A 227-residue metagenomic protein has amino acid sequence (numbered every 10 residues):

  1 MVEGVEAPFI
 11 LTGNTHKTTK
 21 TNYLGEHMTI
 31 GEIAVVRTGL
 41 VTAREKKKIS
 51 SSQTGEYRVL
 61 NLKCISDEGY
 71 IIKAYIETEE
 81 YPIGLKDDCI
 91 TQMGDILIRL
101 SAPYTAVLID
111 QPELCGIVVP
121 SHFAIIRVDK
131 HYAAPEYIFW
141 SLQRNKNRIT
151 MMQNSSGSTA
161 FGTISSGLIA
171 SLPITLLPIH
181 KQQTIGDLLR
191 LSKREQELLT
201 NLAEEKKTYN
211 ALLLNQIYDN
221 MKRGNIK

Functional and structural regions predicted by a protein language model:
V5-S50, L176-K227: Non-catalytic DNA-recognition/assembly elements of restriction-modification systems
G31-K48, I65-M93: Sequence-specific dsDNA recognition surfaces
K48-Y57, I76-E77, C89-T91, I109-S121: Short, surface-exposed loop/turn microsegments at beta-strand edges and helix-strand junctions
R58-N61, T91, L97-R99: Short hydrophobic-aromatic micro-motifs
L85-K86, E113, T159: A structural connector/turn signal
L100-S141: A short beta-sheet element
I117-H122, S156-Q183: A short glycine-rich beta-alpha junction/loop motif
Y132-L168: Short, positively charged
